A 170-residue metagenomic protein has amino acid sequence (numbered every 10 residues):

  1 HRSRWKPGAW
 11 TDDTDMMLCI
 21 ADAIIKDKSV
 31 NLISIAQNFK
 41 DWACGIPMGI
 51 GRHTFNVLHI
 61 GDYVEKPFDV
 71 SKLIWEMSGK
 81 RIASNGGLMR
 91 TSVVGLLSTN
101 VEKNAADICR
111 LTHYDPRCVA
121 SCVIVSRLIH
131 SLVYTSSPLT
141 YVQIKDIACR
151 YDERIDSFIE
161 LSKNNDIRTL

Functional and structural regions predicted by a protein language model:
H1-L170: Structured, active/binding-site neighborhoods that engage oxygen-rich ligands
